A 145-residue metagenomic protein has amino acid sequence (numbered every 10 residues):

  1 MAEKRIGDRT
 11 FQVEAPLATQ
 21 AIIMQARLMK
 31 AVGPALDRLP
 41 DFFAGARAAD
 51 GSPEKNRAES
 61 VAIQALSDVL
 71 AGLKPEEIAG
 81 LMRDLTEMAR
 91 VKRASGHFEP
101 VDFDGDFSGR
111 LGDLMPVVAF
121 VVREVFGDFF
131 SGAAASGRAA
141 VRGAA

Functional and structural regions predicted by a protein language model:
M1-M24: Short, extreme N-terminal segment that most often corresponds to the first beta-strand
A18-A145: Short, surface-exposed, charged amphipathic helix/loop patches that serve as local interaction elements
